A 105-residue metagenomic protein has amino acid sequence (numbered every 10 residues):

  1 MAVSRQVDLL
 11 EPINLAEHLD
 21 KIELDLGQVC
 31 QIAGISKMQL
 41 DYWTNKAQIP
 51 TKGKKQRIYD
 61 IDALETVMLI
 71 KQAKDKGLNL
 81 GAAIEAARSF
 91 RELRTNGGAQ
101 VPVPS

Functional and structural regions predicted by a protein language model:
A2-Q31, N45-P50, I61-S105: Arg/Lys-rich, alpha-helical DNA-contact motif
A33-R57: Major-groove DNA-recognition helix of helix-turn-helix-type DNA-binding domains
